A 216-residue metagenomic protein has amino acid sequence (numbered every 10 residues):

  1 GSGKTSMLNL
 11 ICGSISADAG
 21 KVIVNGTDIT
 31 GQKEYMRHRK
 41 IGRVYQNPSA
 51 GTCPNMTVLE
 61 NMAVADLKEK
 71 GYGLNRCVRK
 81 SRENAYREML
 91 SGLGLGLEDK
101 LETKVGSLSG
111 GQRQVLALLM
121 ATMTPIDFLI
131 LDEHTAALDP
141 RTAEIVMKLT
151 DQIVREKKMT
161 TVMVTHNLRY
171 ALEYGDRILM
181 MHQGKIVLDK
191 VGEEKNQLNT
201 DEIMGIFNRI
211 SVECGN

Functional and structural regions predicted by a protein language model:
C12: Helix-to-loop junction immediately C-terminal to a conserved catalytic motif
G20-D28, K190: Conserved ABC transporter NBD signature motif
D28-G42, A50, Y72-N75, R79 (+1 more regions): ABC ATPase NBD coupling module
M56-G71: Q-loop/switch helix immediately C-terminal to the Walker
A121-T122: ABC ATPase C-loop
L129-D132: Catalytic Walker B motif of ABC-type/P-loop ATPase nucleotide-binding domains
T165-H166: H-loop/switch region of ABC-family ATPase nucleotide-binding domains
K185-R209: Conserved beta-strand-loop-alpha-helix hinge in the C-terminal portion of ABC ATPase nucleotide-binding domains
